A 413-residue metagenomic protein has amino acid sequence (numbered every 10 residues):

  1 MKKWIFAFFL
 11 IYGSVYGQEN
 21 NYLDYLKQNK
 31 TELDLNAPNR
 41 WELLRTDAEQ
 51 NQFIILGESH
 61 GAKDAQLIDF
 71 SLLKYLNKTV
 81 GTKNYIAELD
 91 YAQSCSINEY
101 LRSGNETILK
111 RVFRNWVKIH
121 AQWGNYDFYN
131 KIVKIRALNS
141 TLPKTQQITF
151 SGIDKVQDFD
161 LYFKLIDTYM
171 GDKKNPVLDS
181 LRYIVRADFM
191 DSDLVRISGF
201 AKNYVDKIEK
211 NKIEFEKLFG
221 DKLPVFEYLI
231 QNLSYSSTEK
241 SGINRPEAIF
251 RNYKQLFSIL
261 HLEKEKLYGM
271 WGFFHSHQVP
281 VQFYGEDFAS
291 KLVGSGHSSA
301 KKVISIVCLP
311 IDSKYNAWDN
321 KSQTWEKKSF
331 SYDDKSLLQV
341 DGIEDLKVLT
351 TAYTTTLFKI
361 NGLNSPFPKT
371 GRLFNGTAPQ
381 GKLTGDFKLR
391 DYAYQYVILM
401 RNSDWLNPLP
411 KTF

Functional and structural regions predicted by a protein language model:
M1-D24: Bacterial Sec-dependent N-terminal signal peptides
Y16-Q52, E106-L109, A137: N- or domain-start disorder-to-order transition segments that initiate the globular core
L26-K27, S276-F413: C-terminal regions of proteins
T31-L43, S71, E99, R251-I259 (+2 more regions): Alpha-helical scaffolding within the catalytic cores of extracellular/periplasmic polymer-degrading hydrolases
W41-A87, Y91-N98, T141-K144: An N-terminal structural lobe/cap that precedes and organizes the functional/catalytic core across diverse proteins
I54-L56, K83-E88, T149-G152, K266-M270 (+2 more regions): Structural recognition of the beta-strand scaffold that forms the well-ordered cores of secreted hydrolase catalytic
S59-K63, D90-S94, K155-F159, F273-H277 (+1 more regions): Solvent-exposed loop/turn segments at secondary-structure junctions within structured extracellular/periplasmic domains
L101-L256, W271-F273: A substrate-binding/cap region within the structured catalytic cores of diverse enzymes
